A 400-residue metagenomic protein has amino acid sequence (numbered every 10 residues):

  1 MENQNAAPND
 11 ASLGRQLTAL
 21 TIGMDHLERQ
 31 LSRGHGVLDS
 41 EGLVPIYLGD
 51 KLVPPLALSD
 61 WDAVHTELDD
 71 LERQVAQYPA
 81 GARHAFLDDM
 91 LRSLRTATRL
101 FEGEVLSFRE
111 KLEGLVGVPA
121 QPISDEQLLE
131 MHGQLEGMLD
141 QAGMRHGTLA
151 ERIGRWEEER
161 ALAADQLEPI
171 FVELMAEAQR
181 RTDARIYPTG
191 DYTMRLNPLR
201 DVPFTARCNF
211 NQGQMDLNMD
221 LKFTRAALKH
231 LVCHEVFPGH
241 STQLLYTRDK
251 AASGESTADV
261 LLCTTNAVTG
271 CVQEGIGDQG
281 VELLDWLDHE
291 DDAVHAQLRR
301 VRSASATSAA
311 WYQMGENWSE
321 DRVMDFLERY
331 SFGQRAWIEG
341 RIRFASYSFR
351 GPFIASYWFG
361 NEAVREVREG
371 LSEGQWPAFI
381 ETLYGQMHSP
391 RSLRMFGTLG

Functional and structural regions predicted by a protein language model:
M1-G400: N-terminal maturation segment of proteins
